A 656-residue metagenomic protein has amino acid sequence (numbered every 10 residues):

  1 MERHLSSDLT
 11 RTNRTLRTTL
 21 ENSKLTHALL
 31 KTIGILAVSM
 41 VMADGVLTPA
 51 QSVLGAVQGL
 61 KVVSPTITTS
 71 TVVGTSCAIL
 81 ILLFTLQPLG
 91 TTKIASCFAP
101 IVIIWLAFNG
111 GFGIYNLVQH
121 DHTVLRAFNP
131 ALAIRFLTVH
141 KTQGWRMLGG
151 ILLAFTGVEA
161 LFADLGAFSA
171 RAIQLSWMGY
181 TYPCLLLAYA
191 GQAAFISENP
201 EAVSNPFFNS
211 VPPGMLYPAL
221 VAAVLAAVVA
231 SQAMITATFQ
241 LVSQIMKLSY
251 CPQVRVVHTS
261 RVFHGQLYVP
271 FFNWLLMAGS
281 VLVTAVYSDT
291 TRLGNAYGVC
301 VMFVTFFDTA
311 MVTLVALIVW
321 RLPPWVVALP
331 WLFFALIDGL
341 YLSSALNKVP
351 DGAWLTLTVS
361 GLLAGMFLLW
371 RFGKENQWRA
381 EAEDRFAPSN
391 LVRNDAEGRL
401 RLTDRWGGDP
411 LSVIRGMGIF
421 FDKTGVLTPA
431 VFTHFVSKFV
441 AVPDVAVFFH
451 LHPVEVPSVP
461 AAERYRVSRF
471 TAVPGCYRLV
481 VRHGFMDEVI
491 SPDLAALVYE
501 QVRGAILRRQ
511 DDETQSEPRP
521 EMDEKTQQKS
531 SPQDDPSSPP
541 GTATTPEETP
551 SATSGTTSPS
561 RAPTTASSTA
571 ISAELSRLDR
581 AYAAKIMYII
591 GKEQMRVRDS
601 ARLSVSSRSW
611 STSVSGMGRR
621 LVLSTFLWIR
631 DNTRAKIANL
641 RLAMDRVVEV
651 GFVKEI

Functional and structural regions predicted by a protein language model:
M1-I656: The structured alpha-helical core of multi-pass membrane proteins
